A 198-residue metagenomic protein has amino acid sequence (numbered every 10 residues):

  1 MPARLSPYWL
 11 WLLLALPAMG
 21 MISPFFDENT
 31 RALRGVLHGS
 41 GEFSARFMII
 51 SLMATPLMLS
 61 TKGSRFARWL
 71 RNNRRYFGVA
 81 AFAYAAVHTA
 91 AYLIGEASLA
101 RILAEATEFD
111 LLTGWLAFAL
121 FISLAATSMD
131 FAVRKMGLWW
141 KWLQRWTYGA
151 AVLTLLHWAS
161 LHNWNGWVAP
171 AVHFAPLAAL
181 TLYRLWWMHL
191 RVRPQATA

Functional and structural regions predicted by a protein language model:
M1-A198: Membrane-embedded alpha-helical bundles that constitute the cytochrome b-like, heme-associated redox core of multi-pass
